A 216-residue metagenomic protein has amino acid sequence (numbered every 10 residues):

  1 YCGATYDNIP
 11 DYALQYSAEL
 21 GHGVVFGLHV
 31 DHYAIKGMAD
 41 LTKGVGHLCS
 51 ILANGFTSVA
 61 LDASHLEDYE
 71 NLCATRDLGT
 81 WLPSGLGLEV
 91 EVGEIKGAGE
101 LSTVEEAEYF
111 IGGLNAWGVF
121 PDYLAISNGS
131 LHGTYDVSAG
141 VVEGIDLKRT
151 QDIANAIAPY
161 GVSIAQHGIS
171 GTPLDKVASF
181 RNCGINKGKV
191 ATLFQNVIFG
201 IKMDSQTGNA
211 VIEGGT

Functional and structural regions predicted by a protein language model:
Y1-G79, G87: Active-site beta->alpha loop and helix N-cap motifs at the rims of alpha/beta catalytic domains
G21, N155-I164, G168, L174-T216: Catalytic-face loop-and-helix region of soluble metabolic enzyme cores
G23-H29, T57-A60, G85-E91, P121-A125 (+2 more regions): Structural preference for beta-strand elements that scaffold enzyme active sites
G37-L48, A98, E106, S170-I185: Catalytic cores of alpha/beta
G55-D68, N128-S130, C183-K202: Glycine-rich phosphate-binding active-site loops on the catalytic face of alpha/beta enzymes
A63-C73, V92-I111, I169-L174: Active-site glycine- and acidic-residue-rich loops that bind and position anionic ligands or nucleotide-like cofactors
Y69-P83, D136, G140, I198-G215: C-terminal helical cap(s) of enzyme catalytic domains, especially alpha/beta-barrels
V119-D152: Glycine/Thr-rich beta-alpha phosphate-binding loop at enzyme active sites
